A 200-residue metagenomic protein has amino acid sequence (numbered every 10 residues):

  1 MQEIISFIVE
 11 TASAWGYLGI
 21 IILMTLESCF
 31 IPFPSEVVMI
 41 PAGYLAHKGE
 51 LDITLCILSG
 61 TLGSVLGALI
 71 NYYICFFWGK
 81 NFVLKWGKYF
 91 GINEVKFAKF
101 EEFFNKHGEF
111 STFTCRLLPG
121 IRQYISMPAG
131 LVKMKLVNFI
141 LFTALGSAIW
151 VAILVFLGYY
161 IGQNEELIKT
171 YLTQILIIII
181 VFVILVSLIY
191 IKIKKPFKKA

Functional and structural regions predicted by a protein language model:
M1-I21, K48-M127, L131-M134, N138 (+1 more regions): Membrane-interfacial helix-loop-helix
I21-M39, T114-C115: Transmembrane alpha-helix interface/packing and boundary motifs in multi-pass membrane proteins, characterized by
L23-S28, L141-S147: Alpha-helical segments in transporter systems
M24, S35-L45, Y124-V132, F156 (+1 more regions): Re-entrant/interfacial helical elements at transmembrane boundaries that shape and gate the permeation pathway
I31, S64, S147: Short active-site loops of ABC-family nucleotide-binding domains
P32, A68-Y73, V151-F156: Membrane-embedded alpha-helical segments of multi-pass transporters/permeases
G120-Y124, A144, A148-A152: Hydrophobic alpha-helical transmembrane bundles that constitute the permease/transmembrane domains of multi-pass
